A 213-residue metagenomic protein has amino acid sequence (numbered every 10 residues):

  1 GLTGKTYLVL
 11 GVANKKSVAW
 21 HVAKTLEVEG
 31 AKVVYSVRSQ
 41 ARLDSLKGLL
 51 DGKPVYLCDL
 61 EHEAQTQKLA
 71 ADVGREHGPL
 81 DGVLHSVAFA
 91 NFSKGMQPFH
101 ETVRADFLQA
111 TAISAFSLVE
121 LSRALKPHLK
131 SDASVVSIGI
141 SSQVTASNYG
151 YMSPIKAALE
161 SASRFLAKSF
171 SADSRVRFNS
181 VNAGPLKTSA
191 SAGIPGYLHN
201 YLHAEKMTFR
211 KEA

Functional and structural regions predicted by a protein language model:
L2-S36: Canonical Rossmann dinucleotide-binding motif of NAD(H)/NADP(H)-dependent dehydrogenases/reductases, specifically
G11-V18, A88-P127, S131-D173, N182-T188: Catalytic loop of short-chain dehydrogenase/reductase
K24, V28, R75, A172-D173: Residues at the C-terminal ends
S39: Residues in the short beta-alpha loop(s) of Rossmann-like NAD(P)-binding domains
G48, D173, P185-F209: A glycine/serine/threonine-rich, flexible loop-to-helix segment that serves as the NAD(P) cofactor-binding "lid"
Y56-Q67, A71-E76, G82-L108, N148-Y151 (+1 more regions): Conserved mid-core segment of classical short-chain dehydrogenase/reductases
E63, S180, F209-A213: Conserved loop-to-helix N-cap of the C-terminal "lid" that shapes the substrate pocket in Rossmann-like
R175-R177: Short, small/polar-rich loop/turn modules that mediate ligand/substrate recognition or access, typified
